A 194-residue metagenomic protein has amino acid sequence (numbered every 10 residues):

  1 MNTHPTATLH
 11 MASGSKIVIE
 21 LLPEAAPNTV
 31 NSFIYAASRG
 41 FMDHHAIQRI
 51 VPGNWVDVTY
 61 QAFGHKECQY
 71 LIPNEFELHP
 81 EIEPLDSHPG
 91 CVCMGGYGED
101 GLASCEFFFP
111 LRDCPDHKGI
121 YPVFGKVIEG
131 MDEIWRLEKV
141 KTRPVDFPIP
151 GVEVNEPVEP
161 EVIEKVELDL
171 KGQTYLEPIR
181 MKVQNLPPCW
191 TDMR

Functional and structural regions predicted by a protein language model:
M1-R194: Cyclophilin-like peptidyl-prolyl cis-trans isomerases
